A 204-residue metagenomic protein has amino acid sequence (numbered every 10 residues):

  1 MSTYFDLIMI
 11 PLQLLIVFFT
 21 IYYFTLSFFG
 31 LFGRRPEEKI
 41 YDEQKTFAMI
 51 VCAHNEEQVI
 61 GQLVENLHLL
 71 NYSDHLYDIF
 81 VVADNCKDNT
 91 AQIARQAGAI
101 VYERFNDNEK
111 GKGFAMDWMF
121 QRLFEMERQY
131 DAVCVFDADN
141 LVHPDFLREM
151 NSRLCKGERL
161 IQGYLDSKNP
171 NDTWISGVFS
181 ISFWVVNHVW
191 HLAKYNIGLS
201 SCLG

Functional and structural regions predicted by a protein language model:
M1-E43: N-terminal membrane-anchoring/stem segments of glycan-assembly enzymes
K45-A48, D78: Cell-envelope/extracellular polymer assembly enzymes that use nucleotide-activated donors
V59-G61, D88-R95, E103, D145: Acidic helix N-cap motif at the loop->helix transition within catalytic regions of sugar-transfer enzymes
E65-L76: Short, acidic, metal-binding catalytic loop of nucleotide-sugar glycosyltransferases
A83-A91, N106-N108, L141: A conserved acidic beta->alpha catalytic loop
N89, F136-R153: Acidic donor-binding/catalytic loop of UDP-sugar-dependent glycosyltransferases, especially processive GT2
F105, K110-E125, E149-G204: Long helical/loop segments within the catalytic core of UDP-sugar-dependent glycosyltransferases, especially the large
V133: Short aromatic/hydrophobic "clamp" motif used to bind/position activated sugar donors
